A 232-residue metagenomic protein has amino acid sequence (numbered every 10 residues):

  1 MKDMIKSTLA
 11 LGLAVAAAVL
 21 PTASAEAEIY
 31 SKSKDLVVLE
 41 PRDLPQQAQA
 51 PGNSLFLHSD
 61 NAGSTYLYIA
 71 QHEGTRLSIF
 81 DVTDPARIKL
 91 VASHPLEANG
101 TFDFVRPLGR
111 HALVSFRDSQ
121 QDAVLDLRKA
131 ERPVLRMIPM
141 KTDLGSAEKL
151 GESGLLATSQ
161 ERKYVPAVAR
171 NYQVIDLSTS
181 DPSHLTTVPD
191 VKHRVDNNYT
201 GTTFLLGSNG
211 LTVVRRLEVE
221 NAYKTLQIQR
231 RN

Functional and structural regions predicted by a protein language model:
K2-I5, L9-L13, P21-N232: Feature marking well-ordered beta-strand scaffolds used for ligand recognition
